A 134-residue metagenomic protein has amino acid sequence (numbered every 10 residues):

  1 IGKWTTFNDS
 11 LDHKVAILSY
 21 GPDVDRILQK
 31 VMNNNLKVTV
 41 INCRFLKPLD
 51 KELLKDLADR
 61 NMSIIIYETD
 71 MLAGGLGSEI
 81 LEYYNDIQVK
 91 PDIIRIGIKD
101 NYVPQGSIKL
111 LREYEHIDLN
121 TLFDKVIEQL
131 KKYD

Functional and structural regions predicted by a protein language model:
I1-D134: Thiamine diphosphate
